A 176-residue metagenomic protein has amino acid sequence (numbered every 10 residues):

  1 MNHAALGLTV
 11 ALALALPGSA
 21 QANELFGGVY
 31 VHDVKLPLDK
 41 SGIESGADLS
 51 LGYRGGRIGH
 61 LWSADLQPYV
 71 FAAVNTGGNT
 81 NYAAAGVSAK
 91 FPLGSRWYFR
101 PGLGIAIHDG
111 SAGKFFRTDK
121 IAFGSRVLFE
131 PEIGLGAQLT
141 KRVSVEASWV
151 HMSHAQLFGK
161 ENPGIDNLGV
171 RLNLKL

Functional and structural regions predicted by a protein language model:
M1-N23: Cleavable N-terminal export/targeting peptides
S19-N23, G56-L66, L93-F99, R142: Short loop/turn motifs that connect adjacent beta-strands in outer-membrane beta-barrel proteins
L25-K35, A64-T76, H151-S153: Transmembrane beta-strand segments that form the barrel wall of outer-membrane beta-barrel proteins
L25-V29, P68-A72, F99-L103, P131 (+3 more regions): Membrane-embedded beta-strand positions of outer-membrane beta-barrel proteins
V29-V34, L38, G42, R100-E132 (+1 more regions): Outer-membrane beta-barrel translocator/channel fold
P37-A47, A73-A83, L93-S95, L157-P163: Solvent-exposed loop/turn segments connecting transmembrane beta-strands in outer-membrane beta-barrel proteins
L49, G164-L176: Outer-membrane beta-barrel "beta-signal"
Y53-G55, A89-F91, A137, L174-L176: Residue-level signature of outer-membrane beta-barrel architecture
